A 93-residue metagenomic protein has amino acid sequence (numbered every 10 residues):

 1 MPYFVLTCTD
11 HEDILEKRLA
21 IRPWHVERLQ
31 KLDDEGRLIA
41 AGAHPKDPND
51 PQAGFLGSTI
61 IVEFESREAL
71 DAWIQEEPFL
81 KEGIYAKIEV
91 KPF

Functional and structural regions predicted by a protein language model:
M1-F93: Conserved, structured core segments of small domains
